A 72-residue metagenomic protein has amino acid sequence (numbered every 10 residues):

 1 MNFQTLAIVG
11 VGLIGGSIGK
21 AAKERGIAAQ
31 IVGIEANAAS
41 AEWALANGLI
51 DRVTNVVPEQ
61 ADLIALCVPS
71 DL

Functional and structural regions predicted by a protein language model:
M1-V56, L63: NAD(P)+-binding Rossmann beta1-loop-alpha1 motif at the extreme N-terminus of oxidoreductases
V56-L72: Rossmann-like NAD(P)-binding element
